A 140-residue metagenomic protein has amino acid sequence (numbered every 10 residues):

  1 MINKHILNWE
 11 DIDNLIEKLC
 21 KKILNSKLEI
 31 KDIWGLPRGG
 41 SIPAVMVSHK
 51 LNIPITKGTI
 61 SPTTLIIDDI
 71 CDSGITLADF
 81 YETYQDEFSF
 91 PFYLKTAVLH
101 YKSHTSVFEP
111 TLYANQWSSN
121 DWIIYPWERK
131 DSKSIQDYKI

Functional and structural regions predicted by a protein language model:
M1-I140: PRPP-associated nucleotide enzymes
